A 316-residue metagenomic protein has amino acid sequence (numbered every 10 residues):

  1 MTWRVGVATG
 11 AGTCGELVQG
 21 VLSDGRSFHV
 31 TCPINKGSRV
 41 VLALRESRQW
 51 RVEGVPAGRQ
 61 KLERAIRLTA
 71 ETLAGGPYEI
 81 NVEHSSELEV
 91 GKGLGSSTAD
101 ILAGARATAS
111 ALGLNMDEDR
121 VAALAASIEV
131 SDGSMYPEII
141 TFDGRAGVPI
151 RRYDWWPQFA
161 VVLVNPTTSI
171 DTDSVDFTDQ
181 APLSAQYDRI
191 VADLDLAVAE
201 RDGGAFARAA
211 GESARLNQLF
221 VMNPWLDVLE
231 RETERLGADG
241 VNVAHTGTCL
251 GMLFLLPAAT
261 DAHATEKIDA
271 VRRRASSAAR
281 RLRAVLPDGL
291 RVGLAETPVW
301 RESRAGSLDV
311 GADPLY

Functional and structural regions predicted by a protein language model:
M1-K92, D309-Y316: ATP-binding N-lobe of GHMP and related small-molecule kinases
G10-C14, Q19-G20, I34, V55 (+5 more regions): Fold-independent oxyanion-binding glycine-rich loops and adjacent beta-strand/coil segments at enzyme active sites
L68, T72, A107-G113, S127: Active-site catalytic microenvironments for nucleophilic, acid-base chemistry
N81-E83, T248-L253: A generic structural motif
K92-E118, S134: DPxDG-like acidic metal-binding loop motif
M116-D239, L253-Y316: ATP-dependent small-molecule kinase catalytic core of the GHMP/sugar-kinase superfamily and closely related
G240-A244: Short beta-strand
